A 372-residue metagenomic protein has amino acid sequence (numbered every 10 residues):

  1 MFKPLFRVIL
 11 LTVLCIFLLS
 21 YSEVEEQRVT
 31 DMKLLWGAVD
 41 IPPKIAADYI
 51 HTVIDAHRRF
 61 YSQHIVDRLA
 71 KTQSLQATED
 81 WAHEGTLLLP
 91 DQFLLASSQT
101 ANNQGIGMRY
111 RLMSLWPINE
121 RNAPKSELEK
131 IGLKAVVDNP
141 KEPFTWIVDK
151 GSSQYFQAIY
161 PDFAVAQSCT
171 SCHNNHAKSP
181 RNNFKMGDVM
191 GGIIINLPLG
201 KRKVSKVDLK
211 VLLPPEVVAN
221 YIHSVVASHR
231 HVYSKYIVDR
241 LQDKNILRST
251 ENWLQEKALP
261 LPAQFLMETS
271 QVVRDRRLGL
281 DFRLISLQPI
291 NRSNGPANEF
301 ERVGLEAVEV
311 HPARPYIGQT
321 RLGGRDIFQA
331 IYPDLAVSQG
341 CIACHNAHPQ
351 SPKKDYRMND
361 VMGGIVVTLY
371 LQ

Functional and structural regions predicted by a protein language model:
M1-I9: Bacterial N-terminal signal peptides that target proteins for export
L10-F17: Bacterial N-terminal signal peptides
Y21-S168, K178-V337, Q350-Q372: Extracytoplasmic c-type cytochrome modules immediately beyond a signal peptide or single-pass transmembrane anchor
S171, A343: Short, cysteine/histidine-rich loop/knuckle motifs that typically chelate Zn2+
N175, A347: Cys/His-rich metal-chelating microdomains
